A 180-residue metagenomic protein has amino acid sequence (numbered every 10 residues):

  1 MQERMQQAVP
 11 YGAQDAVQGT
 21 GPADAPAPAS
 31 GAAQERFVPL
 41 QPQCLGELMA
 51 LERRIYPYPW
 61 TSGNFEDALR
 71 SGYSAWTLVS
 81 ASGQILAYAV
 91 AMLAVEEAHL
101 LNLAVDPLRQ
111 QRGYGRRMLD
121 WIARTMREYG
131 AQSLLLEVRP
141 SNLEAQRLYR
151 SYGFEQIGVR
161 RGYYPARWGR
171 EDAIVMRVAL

Functional and structural regions predicted by a protein language model:
E3-T20, S30-G31, E35-Q110, R116-Y129 (+2 more regions): Acetyl-CoA-dependent GNAT
L100, L134-V138: Conserved hydrophobic beta-strand within the GNAT/NAT acetyltransferase core sheet that lines the active-site cleft
Y114, A131-L134, F154: Short phosphate-binding/catalytic loops that engage adenosine nucleotides
L119, S141-A145, G162-R167: Short glycine/proline-centered loop/turn elements that form peptide/ligand docking sites
Y129, R147, S151-Y152: Structural motif
E137, R150, E155-E171, V175: Conserved catalytic-core motifs of GNAT/GCN5-like acyltransferases
